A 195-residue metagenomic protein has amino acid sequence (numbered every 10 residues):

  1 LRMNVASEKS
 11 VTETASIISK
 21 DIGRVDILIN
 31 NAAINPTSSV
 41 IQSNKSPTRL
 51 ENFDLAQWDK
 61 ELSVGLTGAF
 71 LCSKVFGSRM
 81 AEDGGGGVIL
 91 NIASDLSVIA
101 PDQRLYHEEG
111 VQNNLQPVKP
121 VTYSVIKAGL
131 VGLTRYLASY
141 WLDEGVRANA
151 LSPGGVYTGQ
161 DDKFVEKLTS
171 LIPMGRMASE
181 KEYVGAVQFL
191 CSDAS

Functional and structural regions predicted by a protein language model:
R2-E13, L55, K181-E182: The beta1-alpha1 cofactor-binding region of Rossmann-like NAD(H)/NADP(H)-dependent oxidoreductases
E13-K20, S39, N44-N52, A56-S63: Active-site Tyr-X3-Lys motif and surrounding loop/helix of classical short-chain dehydrogenase/reductase
T14, I29, C72-F76, L133-T134 (+2 more regions): Hydrophobic positions on the long internal alpha-helix of Rossmann-like NAD(P)-dependent oxidoreductase domains
I17-N30, P36, D54, G84-G86 (+1 more regions): A glycine-rich helix->loop->beta "capping" turn within Rossmann-like NAD(P)(H)-dependent oxidoreductase domains
N30-A33, G87-S94, R147-S152, P173: Structural signature of the Rossmann-like NAD(P)-dependent dehydrogenase/reductase core
P47-L55, L90-G129, T134-D143, V156: Catalytic loop of short-chain dehydrogenase/reductase
F70, D143, R147, R176-S195: C-terminal substrate-recognition "lid" of short-chain dehydrogenase/reductases
